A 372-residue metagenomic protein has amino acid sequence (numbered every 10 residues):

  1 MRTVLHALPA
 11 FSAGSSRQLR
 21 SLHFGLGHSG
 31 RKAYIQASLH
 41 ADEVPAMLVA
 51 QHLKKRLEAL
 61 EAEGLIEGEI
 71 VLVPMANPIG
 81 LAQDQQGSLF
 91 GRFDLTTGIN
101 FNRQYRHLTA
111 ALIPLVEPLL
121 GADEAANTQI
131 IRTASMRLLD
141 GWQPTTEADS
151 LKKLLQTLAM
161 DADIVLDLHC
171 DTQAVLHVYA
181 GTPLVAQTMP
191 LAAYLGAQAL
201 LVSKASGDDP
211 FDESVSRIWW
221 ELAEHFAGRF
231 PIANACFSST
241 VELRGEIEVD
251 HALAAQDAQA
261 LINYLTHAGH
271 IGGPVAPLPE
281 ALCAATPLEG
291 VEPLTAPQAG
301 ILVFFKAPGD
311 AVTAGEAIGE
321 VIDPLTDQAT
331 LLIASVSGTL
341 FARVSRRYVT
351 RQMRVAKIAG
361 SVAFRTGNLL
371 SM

Functional and structural regions predicted by a protein language model:
M1-M372: Structured catalytic-domain cores with a bias toward divalent-metal coordination
